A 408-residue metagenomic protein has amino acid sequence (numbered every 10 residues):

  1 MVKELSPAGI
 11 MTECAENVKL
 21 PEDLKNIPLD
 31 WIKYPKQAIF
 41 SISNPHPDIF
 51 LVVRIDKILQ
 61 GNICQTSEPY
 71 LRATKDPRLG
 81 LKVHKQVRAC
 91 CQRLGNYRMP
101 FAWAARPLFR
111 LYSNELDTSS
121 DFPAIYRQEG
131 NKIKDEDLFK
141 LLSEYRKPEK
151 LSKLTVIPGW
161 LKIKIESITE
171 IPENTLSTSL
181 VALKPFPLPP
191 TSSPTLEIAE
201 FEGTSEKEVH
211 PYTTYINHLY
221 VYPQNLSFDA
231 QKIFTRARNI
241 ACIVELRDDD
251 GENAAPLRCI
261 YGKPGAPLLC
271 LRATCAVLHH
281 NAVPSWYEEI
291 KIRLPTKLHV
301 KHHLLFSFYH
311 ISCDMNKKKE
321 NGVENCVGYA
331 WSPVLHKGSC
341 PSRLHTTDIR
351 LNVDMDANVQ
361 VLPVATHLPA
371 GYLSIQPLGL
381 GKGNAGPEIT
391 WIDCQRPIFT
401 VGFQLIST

Functional and structural regions predicted by a protein language model:
M1-K301, I311-T408: Eukaryotic regulatory linkers and domain-edge "caps" enriched in S/T/P and acidic residues that sit
